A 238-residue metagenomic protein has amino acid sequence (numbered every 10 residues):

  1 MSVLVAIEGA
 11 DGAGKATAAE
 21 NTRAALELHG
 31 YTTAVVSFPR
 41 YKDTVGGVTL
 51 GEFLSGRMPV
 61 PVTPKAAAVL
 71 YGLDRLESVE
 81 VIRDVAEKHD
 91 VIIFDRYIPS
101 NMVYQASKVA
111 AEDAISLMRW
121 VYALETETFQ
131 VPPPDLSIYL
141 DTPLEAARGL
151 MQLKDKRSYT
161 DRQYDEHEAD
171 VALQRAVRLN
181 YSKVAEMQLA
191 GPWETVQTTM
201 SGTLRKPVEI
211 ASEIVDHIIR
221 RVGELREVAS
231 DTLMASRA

Functional and structural regions predicted by a protein language model:
M1-L4: Pre-Walker A (Motif I) flank of P-loop NTPase domains
I7: Hydrophobic anchor at the beta1->P-loop junction of P-loop NTPases
G12-A13: ATP-binding Walker
A16: Walker A/P-loop
N21-R23, E145-A238: NTP-dependent small-molecule kinase module
L28-F129, A229: ATP-dependent small-molecule kinase phosphotransfer cores that center on conserved nucleotide phosphate-binding segments
T33-V35, S137-Y139, W193-T195: Conserved beta-strand scaffold positions in the cores of enzyme catalytic domains, especially in NTP/NDP-utilizing
N101-L179: A glycine- and Lys/Arg-enriched "phosphate-lid" helix/loop adjacent to the NTP-binding pocket of small-molecule kinases
